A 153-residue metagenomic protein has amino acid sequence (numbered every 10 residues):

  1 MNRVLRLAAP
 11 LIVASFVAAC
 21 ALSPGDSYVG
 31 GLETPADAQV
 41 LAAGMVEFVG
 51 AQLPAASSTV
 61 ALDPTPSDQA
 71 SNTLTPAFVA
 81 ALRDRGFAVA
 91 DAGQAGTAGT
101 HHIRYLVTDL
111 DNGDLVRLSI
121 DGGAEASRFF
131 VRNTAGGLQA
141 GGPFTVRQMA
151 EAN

Functional and structural regions predicted by a protein language model:
M1-C20: Sec-dependent bacterial lipoprotein signal peptides
P10, G50-Q52, T108: Generic marker of residues within folded, mature protein domains
A14-Q39: Bacterial Sec signal peptide processing site at the extreme N-terminus
S27, A38-T73: Post-signal-peptide N-terminal segment of Sec-exported extracytoplasmic proteins
A56-N153: Intrinsically disordered, glycine/charged-rich N-terminal periplasmic/extracytoplasmic linker segments that lie
